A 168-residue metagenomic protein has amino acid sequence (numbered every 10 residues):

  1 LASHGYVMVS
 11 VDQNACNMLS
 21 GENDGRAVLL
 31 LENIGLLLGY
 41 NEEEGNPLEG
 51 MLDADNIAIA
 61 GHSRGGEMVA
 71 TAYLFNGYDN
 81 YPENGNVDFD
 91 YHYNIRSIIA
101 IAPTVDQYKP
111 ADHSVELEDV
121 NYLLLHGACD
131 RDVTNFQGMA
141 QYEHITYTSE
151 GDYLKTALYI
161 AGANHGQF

Functional and structural regions predicted by a protein language model:
L1-V9: Short amphipathic alpha-helix adjacent to the substrate-entry channel of hydrolases
Y6, Q13-A15, P103, G162: Active-site loop/turn elements of alpha/beta-hydrolase fold enzymes, especially the short glycine-/histidine-rich
N17-S20, M68, D106-A111, D132-N135 (+1 more regions): Extracytoplasmic/secreted cell-surface and envelope-processing proteins
G21-R64: Gly/Ser-rich "nucleophile elbow"/oxyanion-hole loop immediately N-terminal to the catalytic nucleophile in hydrolases
L52-A54, I95, L154: Core-facing hydrophobic residues within beta-strands of well-ordered domains
G66-Y78: Short glycine-enriched nucleophile-adjacent loop and the immediately C-terminal alpha-helix near the catalytic center
N80-P103, V120, T156: A conserved short beta-strand
V115-F168: Active-site-adjacent alpha-helix of alpha/beta-hydrolase-fold enzymes
